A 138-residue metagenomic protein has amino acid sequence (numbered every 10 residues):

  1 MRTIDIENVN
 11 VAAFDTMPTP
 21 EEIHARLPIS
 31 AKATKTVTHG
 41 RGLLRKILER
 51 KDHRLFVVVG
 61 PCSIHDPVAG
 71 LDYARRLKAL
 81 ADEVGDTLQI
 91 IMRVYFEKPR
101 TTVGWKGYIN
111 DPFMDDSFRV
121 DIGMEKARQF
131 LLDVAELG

Functional and structural regions predicted by a protein language model:
R2-I6, T87-G138: Active-site-facing alpha/beta catalytic cores
V9-K51: N- or domain-start disorder-to-order transition segments that initiate the globular core
A33-K46, K78-I91, E97, A127: N-terminal beta-rich core of secreted/periplasmic extracellular enzymes
R45, E49, H65, R93 (+1 more regions): Residue-level signal for functionally critical sites in structured catalytic/ligand-binding pockets
R50, E83-V84, L137: Alpha-helix C-cap/termination motif
G60: Conserved, mostly hydrophobic/aromatic
H65-V84, S117-Q129: Glycine-rich anion/phosphate-binding loops
